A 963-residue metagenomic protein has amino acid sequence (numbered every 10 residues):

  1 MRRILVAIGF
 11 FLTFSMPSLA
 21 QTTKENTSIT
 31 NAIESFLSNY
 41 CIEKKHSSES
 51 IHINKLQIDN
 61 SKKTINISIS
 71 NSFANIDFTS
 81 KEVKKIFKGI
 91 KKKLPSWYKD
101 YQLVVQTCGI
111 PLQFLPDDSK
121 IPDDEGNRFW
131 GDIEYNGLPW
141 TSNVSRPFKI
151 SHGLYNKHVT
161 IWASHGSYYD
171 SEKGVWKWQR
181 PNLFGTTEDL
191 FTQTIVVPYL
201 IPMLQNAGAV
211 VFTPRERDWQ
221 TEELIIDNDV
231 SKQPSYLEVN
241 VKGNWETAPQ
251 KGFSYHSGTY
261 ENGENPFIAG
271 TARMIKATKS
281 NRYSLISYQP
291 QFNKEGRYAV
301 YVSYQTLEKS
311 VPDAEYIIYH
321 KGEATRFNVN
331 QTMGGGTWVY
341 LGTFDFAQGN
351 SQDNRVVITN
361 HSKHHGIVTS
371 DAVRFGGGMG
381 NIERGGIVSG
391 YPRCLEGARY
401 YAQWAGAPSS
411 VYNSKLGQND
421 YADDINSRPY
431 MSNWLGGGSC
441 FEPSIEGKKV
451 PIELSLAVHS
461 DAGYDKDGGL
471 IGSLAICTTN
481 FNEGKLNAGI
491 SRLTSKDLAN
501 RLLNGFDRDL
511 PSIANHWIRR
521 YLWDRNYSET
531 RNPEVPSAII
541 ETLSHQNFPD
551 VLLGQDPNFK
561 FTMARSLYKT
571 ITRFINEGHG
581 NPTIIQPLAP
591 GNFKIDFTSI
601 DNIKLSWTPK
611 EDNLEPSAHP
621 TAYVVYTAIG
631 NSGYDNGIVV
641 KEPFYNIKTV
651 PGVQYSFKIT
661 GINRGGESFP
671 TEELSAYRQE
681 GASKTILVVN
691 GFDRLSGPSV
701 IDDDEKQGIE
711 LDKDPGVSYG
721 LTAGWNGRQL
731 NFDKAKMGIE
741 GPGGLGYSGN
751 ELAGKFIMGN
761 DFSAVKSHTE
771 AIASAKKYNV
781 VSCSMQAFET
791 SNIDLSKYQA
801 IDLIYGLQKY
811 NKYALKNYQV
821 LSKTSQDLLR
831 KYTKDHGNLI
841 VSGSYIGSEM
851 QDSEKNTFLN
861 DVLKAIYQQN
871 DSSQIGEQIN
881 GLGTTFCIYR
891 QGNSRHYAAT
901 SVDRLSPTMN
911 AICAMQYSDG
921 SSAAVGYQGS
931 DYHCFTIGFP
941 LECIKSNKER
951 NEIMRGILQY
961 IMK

Functional and structural regions predicted by a protein language model:
I67-K177, K363, S370-Y391, D703-I709 (+2 more regions): Non-catalytic propeptide/linker segments at domain boundaries
W162, L395-R492, W523-Q546: Active-site microenvironments of hydrolase-like enzyme catalytic domains
E188, P198-A207, R215, G385 (+3 more regions): Aromatic-Pro/Gly-enriched surface loop or interdomain linker that acts as a lid/target-recognition segment
K276, R355, H361, A372-N381 (+5 more regions): Active-site-adjacent mobile loop/cap segments within catalytic or ligand-binding domains
S284-E308: A short beta-strand element within beta-rich, extracytoplasmic domains of secreted/secretory-pathway proteins
R573-S617, G665-K684: Pro/Thr/Ser/Gly-rich low-complexity, intrinsically disordered linker/stalk tracts
N646-E667: Beta-strand-rich modules
L803, L807-D919, E949, I953: A glycine-rich, often tryptophan-bearing local segment used as a flexible ligand/cofactor-contacting loop or short
